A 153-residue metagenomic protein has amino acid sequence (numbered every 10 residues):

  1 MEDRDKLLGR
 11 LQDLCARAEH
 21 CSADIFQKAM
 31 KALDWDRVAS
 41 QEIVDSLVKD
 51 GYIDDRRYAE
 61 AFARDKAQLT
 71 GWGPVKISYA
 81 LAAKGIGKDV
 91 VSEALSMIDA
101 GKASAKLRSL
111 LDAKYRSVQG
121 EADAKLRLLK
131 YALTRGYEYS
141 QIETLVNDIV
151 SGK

Functional and structural regions predicted by a protein language model:
M1-K153: An alpha-helical, amphipathic repeat domain used for nucleic-acid recognition, typified by the mTERF helical solenoid
